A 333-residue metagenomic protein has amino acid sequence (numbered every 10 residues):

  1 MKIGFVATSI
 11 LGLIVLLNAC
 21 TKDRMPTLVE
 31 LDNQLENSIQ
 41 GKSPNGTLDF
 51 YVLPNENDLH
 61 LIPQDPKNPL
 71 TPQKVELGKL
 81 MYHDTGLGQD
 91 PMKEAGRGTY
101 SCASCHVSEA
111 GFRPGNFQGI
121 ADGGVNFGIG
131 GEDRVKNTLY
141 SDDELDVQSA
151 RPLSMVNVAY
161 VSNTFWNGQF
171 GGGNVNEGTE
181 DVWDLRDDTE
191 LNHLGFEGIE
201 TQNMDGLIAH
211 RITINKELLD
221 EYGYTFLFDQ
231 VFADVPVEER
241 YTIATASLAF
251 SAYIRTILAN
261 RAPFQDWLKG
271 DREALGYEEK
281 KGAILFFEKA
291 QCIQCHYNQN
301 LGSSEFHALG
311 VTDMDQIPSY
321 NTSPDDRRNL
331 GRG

Functional and structural regions predicted by a protein language model:
M1-T27: Bacterial Sec-dependent N-terminal signal peptides
A19-G333: Periplasmic c-type cytochrome electron-transfer domains
